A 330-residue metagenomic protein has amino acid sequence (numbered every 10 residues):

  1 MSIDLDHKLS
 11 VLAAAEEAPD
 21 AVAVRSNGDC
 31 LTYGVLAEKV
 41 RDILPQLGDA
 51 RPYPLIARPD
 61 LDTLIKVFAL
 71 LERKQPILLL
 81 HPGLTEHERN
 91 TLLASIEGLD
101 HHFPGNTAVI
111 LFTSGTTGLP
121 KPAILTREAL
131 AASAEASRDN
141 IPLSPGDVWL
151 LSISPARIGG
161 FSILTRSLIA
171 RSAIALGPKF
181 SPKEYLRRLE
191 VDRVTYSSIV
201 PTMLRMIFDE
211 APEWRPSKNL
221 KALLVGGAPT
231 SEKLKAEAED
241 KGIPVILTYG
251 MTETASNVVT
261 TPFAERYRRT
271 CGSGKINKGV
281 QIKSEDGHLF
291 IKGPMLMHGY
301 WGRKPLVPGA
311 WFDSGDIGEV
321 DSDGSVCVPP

Functional and structural regions predicted by a protein language model:
S2-I3, H7, D20-G48, E86-L93 (+2 more regions): Conserved AMP-binding/adenylate-forming core of the ANL superfamily
S2-K8, P19-D20, G98-F112, L119 (+1 more regions): Conserved pre-ATP/AMP-binding loop-to-beta segment of ANL
D29, L44-G83: Conserved AMP-binding/adenylate-forming
T32-Y33, A108-E135: Conserved AMP-binding A3 loop
R127, M251-C271, M295-L296, R303-L306: Active-site loops of AMP-binding adenylate-forming
A132-V148, A156-Y196, E210: Conserved AMP-binding/adenylation subdomain of ANL enzymes
T195-I199, F208-Y267, Q281: Gly/Ser/Thr-rich phosphate-binding loop
H288-P330: Conserved ATP-binding/catalytic segment of the ANL
